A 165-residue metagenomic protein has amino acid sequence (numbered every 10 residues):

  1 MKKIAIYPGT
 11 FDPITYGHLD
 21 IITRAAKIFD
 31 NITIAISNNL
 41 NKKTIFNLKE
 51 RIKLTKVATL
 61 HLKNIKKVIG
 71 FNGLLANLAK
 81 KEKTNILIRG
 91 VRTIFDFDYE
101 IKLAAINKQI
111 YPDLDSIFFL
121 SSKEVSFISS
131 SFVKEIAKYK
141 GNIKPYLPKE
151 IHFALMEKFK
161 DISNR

Functional and structural regions predicted by a protein language model:
M1-R165: Nucleotidyltransferase catalytic core that binds NTPs
